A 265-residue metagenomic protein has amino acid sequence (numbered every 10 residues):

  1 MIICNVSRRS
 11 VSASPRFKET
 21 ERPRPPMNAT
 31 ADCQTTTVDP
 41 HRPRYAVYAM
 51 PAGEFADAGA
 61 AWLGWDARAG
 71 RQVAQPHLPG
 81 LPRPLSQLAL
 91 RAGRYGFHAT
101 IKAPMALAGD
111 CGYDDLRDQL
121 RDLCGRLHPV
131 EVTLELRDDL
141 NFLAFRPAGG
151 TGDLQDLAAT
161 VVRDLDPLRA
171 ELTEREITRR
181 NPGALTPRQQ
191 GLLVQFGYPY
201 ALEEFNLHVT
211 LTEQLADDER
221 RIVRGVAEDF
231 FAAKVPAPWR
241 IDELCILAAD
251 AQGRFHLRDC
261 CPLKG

Functional and structural regions predicted by a protein language model:
C4-R16, R22-R24: Low-acidity, Ser/Thr- and Arg-rich intrinsically disordered low-complexity segments
N28-D139, G152, D156-P238, A251-G265: Basic, often amphipathic N-terminal segments
R240-A248: Small/polar glycine-rich anion-binding or flexible loop at a beta-alpha turn
